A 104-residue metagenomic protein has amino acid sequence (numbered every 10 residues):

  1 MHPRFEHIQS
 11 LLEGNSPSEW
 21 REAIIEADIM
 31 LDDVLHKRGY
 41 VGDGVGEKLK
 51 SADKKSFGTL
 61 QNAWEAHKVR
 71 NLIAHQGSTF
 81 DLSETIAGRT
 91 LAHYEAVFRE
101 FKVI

Functional and structural regions predicted by a protein language model:
M1-K50, K54-G58, W64, D81 (+2 more regions): Amphipathic alpha-helical interface elements
K68-T79: Short helix/strand-capping connector loops at secondary-structure junctions
